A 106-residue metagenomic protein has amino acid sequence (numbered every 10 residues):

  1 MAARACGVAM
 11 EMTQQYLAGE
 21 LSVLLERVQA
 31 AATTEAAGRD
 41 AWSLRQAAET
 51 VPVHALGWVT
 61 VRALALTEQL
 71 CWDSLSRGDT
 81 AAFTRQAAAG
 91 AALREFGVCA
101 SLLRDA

Functional and structural regions predicted by a protein language model:
M1-A3, Q15, T34, V53 (+3 more regions): Compositionally biased, low-complexity repeat tracts
A2-R45, G97: Short terminal alpha-helical segments
C6-A9, A63, T80: Compositionally biased, low-complexity segments enriched in small residues
R27-L75: Amphipathic alpha-helical interaction modules
L70-A106: Amphipathic alpha-helical binding modules
